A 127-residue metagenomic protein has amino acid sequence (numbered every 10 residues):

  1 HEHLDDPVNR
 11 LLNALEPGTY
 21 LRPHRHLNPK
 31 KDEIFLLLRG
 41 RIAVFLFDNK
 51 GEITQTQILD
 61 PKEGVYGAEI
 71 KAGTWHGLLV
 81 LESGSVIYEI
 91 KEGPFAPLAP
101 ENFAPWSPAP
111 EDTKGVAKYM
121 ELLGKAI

Functional and structural regions predicted by a protein language model:
H1-R25: A short glycine-rich, His/Asp/Glu-containing loop-to-beta-strand
L12-N13, D32-L37, A68, L78: His/acidic/aromatic-lined binding-pocket segments of jelly-roll/cupin-type domains and related regulatory beta-sandwich
P23-H24, V44-L46, A68-I70, H76-L81 (+1 more regions): Short beta-strand His + acidic residue motifs that chelate non-heme Fe in jelly-roll/DSBH and cupin folds
K30-K50: Glycine- and acidic-residue-biased ligand/ion/polar-headgroup-sensing regions
I34, D48-G73: Short acidic-glycine-tyrosine-enriched beta hairpin
E52-I53, I58, W75-I127: Double-stranded beta-helix
